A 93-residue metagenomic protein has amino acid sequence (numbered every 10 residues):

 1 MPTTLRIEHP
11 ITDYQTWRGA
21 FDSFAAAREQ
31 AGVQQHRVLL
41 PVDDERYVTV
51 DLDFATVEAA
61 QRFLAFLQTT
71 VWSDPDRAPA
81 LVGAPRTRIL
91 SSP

Functional and structural regions predicted by a protein language model:
P2-P10, R37-L67, L90: Short, well-ordered beta-strand segments in beta-rich or mixed alpha/beta enzyme and ligand-binding folds
P10-A20: Short, surface-exposed ligand-recognition loops at beta-strand->loop->(often short) alpha-helix junctions that present
R18-R37, D53-T87: An amphipathic, aromatic/His-enriched active-site/gating alpha helix that lines ligand/cofactor pockets
T87-P93: A short, terminal or domain-edge coil/loop segment
